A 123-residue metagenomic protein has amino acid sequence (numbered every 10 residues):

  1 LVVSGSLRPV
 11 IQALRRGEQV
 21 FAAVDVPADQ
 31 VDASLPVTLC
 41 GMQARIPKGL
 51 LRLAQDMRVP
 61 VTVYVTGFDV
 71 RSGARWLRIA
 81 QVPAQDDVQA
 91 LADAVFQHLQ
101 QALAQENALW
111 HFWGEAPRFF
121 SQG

Functional and structural regions predicted by a protein language model:
L1: Active-site donor-binding segments of glycosyltransferases and PAPS-dependent sulfotransferases
S4-G123: Non-catalytic C-terminal accessory region of glycerolipid acyltransferases and related lyso-lipid remodeling enzymes
